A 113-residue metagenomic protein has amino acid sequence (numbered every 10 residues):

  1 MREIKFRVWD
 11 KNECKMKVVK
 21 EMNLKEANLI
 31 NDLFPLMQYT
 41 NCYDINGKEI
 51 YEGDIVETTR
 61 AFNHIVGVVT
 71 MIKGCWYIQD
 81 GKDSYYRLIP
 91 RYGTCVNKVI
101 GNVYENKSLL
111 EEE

Functional and structural regions predicted by a protein language model:
M1-E113: Secondary-structure transition motif
